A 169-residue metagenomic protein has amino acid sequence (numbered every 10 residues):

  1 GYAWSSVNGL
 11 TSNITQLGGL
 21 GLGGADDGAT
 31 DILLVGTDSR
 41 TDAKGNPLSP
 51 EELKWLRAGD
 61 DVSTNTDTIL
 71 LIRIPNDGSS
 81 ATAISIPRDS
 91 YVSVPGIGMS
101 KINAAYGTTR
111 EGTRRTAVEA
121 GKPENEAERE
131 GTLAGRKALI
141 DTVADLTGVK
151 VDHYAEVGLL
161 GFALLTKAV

Functional and structural regions predicted by a protein language model:
G1-V169: Non-catalytic, solvent-exposed segments at the cell envelope interface
